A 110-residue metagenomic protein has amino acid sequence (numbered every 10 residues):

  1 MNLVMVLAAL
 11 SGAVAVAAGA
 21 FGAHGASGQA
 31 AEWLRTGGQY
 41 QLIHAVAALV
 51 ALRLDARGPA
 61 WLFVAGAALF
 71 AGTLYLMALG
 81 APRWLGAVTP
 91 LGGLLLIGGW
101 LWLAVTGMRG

Functional and structural regions predicted by a protein language model:
M1-G110: Polytopic transmembrane helical bundles with strong interfacial aromatic enrichment
